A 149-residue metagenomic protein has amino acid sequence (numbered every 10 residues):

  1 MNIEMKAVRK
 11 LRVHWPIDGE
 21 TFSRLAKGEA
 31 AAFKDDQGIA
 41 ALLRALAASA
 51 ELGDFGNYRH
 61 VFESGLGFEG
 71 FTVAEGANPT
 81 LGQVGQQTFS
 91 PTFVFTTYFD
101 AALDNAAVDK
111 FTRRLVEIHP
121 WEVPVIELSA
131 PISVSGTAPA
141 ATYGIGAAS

Functional and structural regions predicted by a protein language model:
M1-S149: Hydrophobic structural segments
